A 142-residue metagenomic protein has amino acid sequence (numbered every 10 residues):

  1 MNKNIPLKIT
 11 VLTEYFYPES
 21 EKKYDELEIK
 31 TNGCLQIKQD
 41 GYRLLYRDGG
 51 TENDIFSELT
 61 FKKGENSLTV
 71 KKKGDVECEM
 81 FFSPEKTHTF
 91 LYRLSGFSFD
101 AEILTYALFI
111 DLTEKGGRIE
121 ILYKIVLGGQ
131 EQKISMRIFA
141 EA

Functional and structural regions predicted by a protein language model:
M1-E120, K124-K133, F139-E141: N-terminal intrinsically disordered, cationic/polar leader segments that include organellar targeting peptides
